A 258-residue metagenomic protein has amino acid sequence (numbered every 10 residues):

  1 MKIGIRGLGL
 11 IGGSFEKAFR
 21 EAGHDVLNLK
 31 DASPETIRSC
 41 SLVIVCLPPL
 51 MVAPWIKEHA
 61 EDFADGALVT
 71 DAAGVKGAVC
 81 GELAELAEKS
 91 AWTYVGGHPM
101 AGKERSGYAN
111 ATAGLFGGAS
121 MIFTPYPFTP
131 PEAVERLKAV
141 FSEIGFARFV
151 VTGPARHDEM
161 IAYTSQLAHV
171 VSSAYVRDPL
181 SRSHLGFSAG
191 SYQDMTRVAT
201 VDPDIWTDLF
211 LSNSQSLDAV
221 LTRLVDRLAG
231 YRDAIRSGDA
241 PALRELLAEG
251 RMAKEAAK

Functional and structural regions predicted by a protein language model:
M1-R38, L42: NAD(P)+-binding Rossmann beta1-loop-alpha1 motif at the extreme N-terminus of oxidoreductases
E35-I37, D62, L115: Structural alpha-helical scaffold elements that stabilize or flank donor/cofactor-binding regions in carbohydrate
V43-I44, T70: N-terminal Rossmann-like NAD(P) cofactor-binding module of classical short-chain dehydrogenase/reductase
C46-P48, A73, P125: Glycine-rich, N-terminal phosphate-binding loop of Rossmann-like dinucleotide-binding domains
I56-A109: Rossmann-like NAD(P)(H) cofactor-binding subdomain of soluble oxidoreductases
L115-R197: Internal alpha-helical scaffold of NAD(P)-dependent oxidoreductase catalytic cores
S183-K254: Interdomain hinge/lid region at the active-site interface of Rossmann-like NAD(P)-dependent oxidoreductases
